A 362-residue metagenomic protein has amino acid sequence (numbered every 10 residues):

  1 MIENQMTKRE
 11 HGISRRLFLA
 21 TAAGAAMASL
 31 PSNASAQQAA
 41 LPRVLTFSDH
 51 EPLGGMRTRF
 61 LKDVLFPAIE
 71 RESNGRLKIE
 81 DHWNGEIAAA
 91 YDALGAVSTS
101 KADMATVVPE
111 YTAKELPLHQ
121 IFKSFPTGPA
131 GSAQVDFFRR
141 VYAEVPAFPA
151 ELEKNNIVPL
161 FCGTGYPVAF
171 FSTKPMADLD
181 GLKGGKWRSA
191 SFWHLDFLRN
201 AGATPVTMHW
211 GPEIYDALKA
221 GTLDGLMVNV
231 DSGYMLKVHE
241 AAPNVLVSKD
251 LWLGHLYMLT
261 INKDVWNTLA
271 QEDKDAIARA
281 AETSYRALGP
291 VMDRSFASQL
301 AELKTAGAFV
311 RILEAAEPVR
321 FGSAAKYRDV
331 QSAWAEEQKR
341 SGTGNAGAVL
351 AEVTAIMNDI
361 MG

Functional and structural regions predicted by a protein language model:
I2-S29, S35-Q134, A147-G362: N-terminal secretory/targeting leader peptides
F138-R139: A well-ordered secondary-structure block
Y142: Electropositive phosphate-/nucleotide-binding environments in soluble metabolic enzymes
